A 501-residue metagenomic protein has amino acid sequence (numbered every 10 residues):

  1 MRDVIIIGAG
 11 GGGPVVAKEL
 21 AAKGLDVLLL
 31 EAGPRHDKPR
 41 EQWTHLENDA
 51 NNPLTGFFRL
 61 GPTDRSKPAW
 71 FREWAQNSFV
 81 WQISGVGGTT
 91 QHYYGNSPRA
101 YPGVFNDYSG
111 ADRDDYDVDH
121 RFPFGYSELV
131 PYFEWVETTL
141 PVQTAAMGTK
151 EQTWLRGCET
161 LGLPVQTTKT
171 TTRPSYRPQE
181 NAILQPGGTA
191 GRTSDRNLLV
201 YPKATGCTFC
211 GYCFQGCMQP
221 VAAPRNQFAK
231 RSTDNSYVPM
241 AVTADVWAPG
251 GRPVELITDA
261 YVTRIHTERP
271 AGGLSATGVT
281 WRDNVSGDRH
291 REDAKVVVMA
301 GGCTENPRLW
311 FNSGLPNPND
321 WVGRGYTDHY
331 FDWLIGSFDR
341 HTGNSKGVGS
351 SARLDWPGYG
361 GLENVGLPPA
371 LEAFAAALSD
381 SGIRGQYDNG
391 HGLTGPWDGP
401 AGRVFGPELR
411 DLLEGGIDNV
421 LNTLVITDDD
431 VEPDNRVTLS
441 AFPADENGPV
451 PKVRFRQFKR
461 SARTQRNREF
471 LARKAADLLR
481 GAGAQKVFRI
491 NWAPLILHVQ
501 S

Functional and structural regions predicted by a protein language model:
M1-P131, W281, P318-R340, N344-L362 (+1 more regions): N-terminal glycine-rich phosphate/pyrophosphate-binding loop and immediately adjacent elements
G8-G10, G87, G301-C303, I496-S501: A short acidic Gly-Thr/Ser loop motif
E19, K23, Y132-W135, T139 (+7 more regions): Generic, well-ordered alpha-helical scaffold segments in large soluble proteins
E19-A22, D26, G33-L46, Q227-F228 (+6 more regions): Glycine-rich loop(s) and the adjacent beta-strand/alpha-helix scaffold that form part
R35, T464-V487: Flavin-binding catalytic cores
K67-A69, W74-W81, T89, R99 (+6 more regions): FAD cofactor-binding and catalytic pocket of flavoenzymes
G110-D259, V487, A493-S501: Conserved redox-cofactor binding core of oxidoreductases
G206-C217, N226, K230, N235 (+2 more regions): Extended, charge-rich low-complexity interaction segments
